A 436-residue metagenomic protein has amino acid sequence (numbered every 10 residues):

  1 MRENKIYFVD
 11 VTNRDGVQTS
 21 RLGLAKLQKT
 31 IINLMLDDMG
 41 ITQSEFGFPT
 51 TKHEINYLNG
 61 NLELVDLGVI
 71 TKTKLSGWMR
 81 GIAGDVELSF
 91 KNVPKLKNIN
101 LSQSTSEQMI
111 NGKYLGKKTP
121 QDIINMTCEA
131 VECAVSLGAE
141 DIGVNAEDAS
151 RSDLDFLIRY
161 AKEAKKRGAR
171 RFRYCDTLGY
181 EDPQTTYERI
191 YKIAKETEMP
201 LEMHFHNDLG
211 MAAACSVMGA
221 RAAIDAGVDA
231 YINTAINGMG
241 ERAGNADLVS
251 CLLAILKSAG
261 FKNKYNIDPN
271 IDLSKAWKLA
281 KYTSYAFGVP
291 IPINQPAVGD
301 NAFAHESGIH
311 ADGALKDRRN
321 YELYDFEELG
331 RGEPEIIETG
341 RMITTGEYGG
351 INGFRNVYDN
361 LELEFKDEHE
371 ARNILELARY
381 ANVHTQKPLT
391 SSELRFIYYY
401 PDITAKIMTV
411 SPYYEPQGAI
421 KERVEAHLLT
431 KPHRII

Functional and structural regions predicted by a protein language model:
E3-F8, D15-Q43, L58, E63-I70 (+2 more regions): Alpha/beta enzyme core
K5-I6, D10-T12, L253, K262-I436: A mid-to-C-terminal "edge-of-domain" accessory segment
L22-K29, E54, P120-T127, L157 (+9 more regions): Generic structural signal for well-ordered, non-membrane alpha-helical segments in soluble metabolic enzymes
I41-P49, L75-S76, V228, I232: Divalent metal-dependent hydrolysis catalytic cores, especially in the metallo-beta-lactamase
F48-H53, M79-A83, Q103-E107, A146-S150 (+3 more regions): Active-site-proximal loop/turn and secondary-structure-junction residues that shape catalytic pockets, frequently
N56-N59, G112-K113, D155-L157, T185-T186 (+4 more regions): Short secondary-structure transition/capping segments
T71-R80: Glycan-recognition patch characteristic of GH18 chitinases/ENGases and related GlcNAc/peptidoglycan-binding proteins
E181-Y321: Catalytic alpha/beta core domains of metabolic enzymes, predominantly
